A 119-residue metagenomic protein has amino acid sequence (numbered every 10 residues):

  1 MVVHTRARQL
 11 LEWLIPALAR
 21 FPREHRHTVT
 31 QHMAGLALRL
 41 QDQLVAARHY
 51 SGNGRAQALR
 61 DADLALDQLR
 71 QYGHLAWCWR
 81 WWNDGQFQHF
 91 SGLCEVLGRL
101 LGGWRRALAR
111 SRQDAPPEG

Functional and structural regions predicted by a protein language model:
M1-G119: Amphipathic alpha-helical assembly/interaction segments
